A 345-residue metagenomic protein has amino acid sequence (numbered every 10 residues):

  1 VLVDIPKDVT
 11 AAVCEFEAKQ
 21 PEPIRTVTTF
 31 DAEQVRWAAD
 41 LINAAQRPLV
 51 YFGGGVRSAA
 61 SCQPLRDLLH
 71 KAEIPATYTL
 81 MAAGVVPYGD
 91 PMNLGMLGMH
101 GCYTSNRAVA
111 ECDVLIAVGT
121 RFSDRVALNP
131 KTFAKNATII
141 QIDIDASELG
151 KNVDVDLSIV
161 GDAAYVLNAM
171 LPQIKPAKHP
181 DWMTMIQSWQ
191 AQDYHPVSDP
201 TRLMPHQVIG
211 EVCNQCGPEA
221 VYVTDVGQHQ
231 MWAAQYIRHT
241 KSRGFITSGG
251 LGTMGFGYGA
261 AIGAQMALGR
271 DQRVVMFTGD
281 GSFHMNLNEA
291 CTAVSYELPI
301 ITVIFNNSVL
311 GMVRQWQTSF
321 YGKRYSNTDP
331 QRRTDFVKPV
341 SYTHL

Functional and structural regions predicted by a protein language model:
V1-A44: Conformationally flexible catalytic loops at phosphate/diphosphate-handling active centers
D4, P75-L80, I140-D143, T302-I304: Short internal beta-strands
I5-T10, G54-V56, A83, A146 (+2 more regions): Glycine-rich beta-alpha junction loops
K7, A82-M185: Glycine-rich, acidic loop regions that bind phosphate or pyrophosphate groups
V13-P23, P87-Y88, Q187-P196, R243: Gly-rich Lys/Arg/Thr-decorated short loops/hinges at beta-loop-alpha junctions or inter-strand turns that position
V35-P48, V109, V212-P218, Q265-D271: Glycine-rich phosphate/diphosphate-binding loops that line cofactor/substrate pockets in enzymes
N106, G150-N152, S158-V160, A164-M170 (+1 more regions): Thiamine diphosphate
Q187-G269: Active-site diphosphate/adenylate-binding microenvironment
